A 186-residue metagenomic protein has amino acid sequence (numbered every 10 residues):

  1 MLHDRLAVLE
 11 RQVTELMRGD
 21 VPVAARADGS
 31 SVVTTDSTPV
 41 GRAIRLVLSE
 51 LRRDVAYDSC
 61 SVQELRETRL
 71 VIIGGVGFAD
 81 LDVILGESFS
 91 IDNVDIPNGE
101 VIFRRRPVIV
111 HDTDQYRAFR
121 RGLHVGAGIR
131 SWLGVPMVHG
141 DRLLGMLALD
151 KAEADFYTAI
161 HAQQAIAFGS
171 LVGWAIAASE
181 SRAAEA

Functional and structural regions predicted by a protein language model:
M1, V8, H139, Y157-A177: Amphipathic alpha-helical "output/dimerization" segments
M1-R42, R53, L144, A178-A186: Signal-transmission linkers at sensory-effector interfaces
S31-D36, V47-A56, S61-E64, I102: Short regulatory alpha-helical segment in sensory/regulatory domains of signaling proteins that mediates
L48-R52, C60-G86: GAF sensory/regulatory domain recognition with acknowledged cross-activation on helical regulatory dimers
D80-I84, H111-S131, K151: Signal-transducing coupling segments at domain and membrane junctions
D82-P107: Acidic/proline- and glycine-rich, intrinsically disordered low-complexity segments that serve as regulatory linkers
R130-V138: A short, aliphatic-rich beta-strand micro-motif
M146-D155: Short beta-strand-to-loop transition segments that serve as allosteric relay/switch motifs in sensory/regulatory domains
